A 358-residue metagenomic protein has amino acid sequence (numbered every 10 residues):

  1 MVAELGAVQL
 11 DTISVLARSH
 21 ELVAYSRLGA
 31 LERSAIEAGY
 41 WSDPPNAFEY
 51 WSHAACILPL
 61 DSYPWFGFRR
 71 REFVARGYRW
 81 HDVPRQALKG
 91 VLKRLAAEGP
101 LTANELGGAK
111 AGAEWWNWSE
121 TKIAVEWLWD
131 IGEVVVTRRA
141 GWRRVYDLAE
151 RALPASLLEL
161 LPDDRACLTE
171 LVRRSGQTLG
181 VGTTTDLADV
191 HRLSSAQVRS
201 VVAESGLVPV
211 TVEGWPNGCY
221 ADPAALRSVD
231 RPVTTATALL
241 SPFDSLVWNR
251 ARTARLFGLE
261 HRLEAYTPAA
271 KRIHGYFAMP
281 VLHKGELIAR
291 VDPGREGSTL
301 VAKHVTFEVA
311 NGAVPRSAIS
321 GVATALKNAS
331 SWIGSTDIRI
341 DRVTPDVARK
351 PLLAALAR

Functional and structural regions predicted by a protein language model:
M1-R358: Long, charged, low-complexity, helical-prone intrinsically disordered regions
